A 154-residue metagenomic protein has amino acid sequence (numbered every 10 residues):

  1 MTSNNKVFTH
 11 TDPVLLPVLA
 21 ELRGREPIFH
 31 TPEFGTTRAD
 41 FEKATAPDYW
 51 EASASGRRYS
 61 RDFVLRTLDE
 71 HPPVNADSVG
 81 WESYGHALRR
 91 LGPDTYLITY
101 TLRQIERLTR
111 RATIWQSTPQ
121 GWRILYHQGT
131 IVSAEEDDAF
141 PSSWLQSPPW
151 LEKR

Functional and structural regions predicted by a protein language model:
T2-K43, D48-R154: A beta-strand edge to alpha-helix "cap/lid" segment located at domain peripheries
